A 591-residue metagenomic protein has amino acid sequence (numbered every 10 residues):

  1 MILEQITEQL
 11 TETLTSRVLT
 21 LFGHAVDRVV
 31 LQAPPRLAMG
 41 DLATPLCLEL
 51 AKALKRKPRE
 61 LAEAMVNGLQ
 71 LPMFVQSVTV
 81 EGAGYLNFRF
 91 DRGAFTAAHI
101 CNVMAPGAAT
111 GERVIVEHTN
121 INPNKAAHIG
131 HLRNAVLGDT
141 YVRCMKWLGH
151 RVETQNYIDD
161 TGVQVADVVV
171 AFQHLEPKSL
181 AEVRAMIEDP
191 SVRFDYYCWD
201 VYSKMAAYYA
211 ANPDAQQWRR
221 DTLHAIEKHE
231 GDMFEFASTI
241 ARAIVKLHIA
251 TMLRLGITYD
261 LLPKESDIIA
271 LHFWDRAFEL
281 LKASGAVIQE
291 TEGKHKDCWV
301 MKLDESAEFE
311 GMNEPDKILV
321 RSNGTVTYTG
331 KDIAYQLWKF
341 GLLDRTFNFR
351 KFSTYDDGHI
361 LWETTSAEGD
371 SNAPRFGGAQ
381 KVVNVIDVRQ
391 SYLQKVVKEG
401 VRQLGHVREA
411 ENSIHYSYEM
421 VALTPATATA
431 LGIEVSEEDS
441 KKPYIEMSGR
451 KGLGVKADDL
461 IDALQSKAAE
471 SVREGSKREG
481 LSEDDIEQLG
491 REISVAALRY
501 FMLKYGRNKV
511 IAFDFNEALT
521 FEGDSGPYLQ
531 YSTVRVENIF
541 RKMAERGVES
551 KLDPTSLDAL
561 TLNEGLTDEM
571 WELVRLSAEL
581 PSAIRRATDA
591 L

Functional and structural regions predicted by a protein language model:
M1-T96, A108-L591: Non-catalytic interaction-recognition regions
